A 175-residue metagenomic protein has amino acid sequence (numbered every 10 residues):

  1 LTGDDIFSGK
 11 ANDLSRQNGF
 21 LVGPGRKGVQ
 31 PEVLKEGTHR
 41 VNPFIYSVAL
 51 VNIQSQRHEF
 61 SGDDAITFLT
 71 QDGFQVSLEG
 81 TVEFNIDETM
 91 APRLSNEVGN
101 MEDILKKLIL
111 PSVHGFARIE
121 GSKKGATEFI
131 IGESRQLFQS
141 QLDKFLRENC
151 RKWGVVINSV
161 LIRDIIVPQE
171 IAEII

Functional and structural regions predicted by a protein language model:
L1-I175: N-terminal hydrophobic membrane-entry segments
